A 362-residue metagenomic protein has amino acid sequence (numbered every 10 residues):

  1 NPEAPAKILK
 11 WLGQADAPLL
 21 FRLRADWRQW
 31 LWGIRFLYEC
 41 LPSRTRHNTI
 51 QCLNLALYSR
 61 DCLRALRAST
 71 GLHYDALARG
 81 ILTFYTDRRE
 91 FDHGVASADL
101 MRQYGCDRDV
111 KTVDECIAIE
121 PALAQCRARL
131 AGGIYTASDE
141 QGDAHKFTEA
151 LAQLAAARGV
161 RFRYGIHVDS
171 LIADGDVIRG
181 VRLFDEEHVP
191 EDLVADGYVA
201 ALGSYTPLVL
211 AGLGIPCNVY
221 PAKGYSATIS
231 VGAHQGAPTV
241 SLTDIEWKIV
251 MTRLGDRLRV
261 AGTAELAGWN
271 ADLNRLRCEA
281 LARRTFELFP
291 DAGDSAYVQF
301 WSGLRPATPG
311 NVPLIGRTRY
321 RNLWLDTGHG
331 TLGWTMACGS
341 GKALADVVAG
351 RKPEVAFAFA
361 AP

Functional and structural regions predicted by a protein language model:
N1-E39, A124, I166-I178, D192-R321: Active-site substrate-recognition segment that forms the wall of the catalytic cavity or substrate channel
Q29-L154: Rossmann-like flavin
A65-A76, C106, A157-R161, I215 (+2 more regions): Surface-exposed helix-capping loop/turn segments at secondary-structure junctions
V110, A173-G175, V231, V312-P362: C-terminal lid/capping helical subdomain adjacent to the catalytic/cofactor pocket in oxidative enzymes
K111-A122, E140, R161-R179: A conserved short coil-to-beta-strand element within the FAD-binding core of flavoproteins
Y135-A152, S204-Y205, R277-R284, S340: Mid-domain beta-loop-alpha active-site segment that forms a flexible, acidic cofactor/metal-binding surface
G159-R161, L258, L323: Short, conserved active-site loop motifs that form the nucleotide-linked donor/cofactor pocket
F184-E191: A structured beta-alpha segment of the ubiquitous adenosine-cofactor-binding alpha/beta core
